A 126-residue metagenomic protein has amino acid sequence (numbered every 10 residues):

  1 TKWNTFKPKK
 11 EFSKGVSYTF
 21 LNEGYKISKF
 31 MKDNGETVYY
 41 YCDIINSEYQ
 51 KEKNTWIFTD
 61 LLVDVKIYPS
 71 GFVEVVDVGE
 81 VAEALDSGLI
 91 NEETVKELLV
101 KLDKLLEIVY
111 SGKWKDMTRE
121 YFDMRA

Functional and structural regions predicted by a protein language model:
T1-G15: Charge-rich, low-complexity N-terminal segments
F6-K9, E52-K53, A84-G88: A short, polar/proline- and glycine-enriched secondary-structure boundary/capping micro-motif
S17-V63: Structured beta-strand/loop patches that form or line metal/cofactor-binding pockets in enzymes
L61-L105: A hydrophobic, small-residue-rich beta->alpha segment in the mid-to-C-terminal subdomain of diverse proteins
K101-A126: Cysteine/selenocysteine-centered motifs that mediate thiol-based redox chemistry or coordinate metal-sulfur cofactors
